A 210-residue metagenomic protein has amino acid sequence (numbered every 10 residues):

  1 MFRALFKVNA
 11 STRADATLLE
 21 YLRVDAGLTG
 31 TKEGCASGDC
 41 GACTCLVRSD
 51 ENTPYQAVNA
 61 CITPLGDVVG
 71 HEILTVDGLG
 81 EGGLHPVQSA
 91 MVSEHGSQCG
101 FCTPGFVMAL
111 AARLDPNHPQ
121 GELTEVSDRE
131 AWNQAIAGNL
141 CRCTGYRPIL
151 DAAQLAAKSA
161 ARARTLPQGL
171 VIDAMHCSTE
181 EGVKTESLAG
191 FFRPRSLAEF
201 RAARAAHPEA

Functional and structural regions predicted by a protein language model:
M1-R204: Signature of N-terminal electron-transfer/Fe-S-associated modules in redox systems
H207-A210: Short, intrinsically disordered, charge-balanced linker/junction segments flanking boundaries in proteins
